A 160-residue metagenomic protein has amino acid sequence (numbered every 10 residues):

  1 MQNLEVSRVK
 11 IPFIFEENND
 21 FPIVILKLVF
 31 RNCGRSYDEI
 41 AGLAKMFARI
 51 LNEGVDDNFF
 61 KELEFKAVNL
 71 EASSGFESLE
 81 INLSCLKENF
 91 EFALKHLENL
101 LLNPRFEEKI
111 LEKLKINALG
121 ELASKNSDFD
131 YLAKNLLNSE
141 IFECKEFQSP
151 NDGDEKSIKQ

Functional and structural regions predicted by a protein language model:
M1-V24: N- or domain-start disorder-to-order transition segments that initiate the globular core
N19-E39, G120-N135: N-terminal short leaders/motifs
K27-K87, F92, S149-P150: M16/MPP (pitrilysin/insulinase) zinc-metallopeptidase core fold and M16-derived inactive scaffolds
F47-V55, A67, L101-E108, L122-N126 (+2 more regions): Sec/Tat-exported extracytoplasmic proteins
G54-D57, L83-G120: M16/insulysin-pitrilysin zinc metalloprotease superfamily fold
E62, K66, L100, L114-N117 (+5 more regions): Residues that form generic nucleotide/phosphate-binding pockets
K125-Q160: Scaffold signal of the M16-like zinc-metallopeptidase fold and its non-catalytic homologs
